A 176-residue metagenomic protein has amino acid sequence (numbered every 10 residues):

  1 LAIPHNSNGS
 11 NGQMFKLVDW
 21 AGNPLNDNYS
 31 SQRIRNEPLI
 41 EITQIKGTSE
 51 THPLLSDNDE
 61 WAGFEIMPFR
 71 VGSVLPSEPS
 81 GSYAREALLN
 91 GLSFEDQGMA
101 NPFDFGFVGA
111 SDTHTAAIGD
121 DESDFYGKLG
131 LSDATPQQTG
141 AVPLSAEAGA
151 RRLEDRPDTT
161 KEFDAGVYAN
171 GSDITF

Functional and structural regions predicted by a protein language model:
L1-F176: Extended, charged catalytic domains and RNA/DNA-binding interfaces, predominantly in divalent-metal-using enzymes
